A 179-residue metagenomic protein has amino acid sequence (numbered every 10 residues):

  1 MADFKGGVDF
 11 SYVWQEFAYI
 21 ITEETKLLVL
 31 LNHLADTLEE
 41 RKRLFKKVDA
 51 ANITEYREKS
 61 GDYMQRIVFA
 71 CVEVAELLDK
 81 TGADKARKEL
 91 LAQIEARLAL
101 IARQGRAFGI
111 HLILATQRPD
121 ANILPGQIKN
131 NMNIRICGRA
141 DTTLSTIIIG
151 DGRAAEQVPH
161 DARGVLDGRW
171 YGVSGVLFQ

Functional and structural regions predicted by a protein language model:
M1-A50, M64-T143, I147-G150, A155-V158: P-loop NTPase catalytic phosphate-binding loop
I53-G61: Conserved alpha-helical scaffold flanking the Walker A/P-loop in AAA+ ATPase domains
V158-Q179: Conserved AAA+ ATPase small/helical "lid" subdomain
